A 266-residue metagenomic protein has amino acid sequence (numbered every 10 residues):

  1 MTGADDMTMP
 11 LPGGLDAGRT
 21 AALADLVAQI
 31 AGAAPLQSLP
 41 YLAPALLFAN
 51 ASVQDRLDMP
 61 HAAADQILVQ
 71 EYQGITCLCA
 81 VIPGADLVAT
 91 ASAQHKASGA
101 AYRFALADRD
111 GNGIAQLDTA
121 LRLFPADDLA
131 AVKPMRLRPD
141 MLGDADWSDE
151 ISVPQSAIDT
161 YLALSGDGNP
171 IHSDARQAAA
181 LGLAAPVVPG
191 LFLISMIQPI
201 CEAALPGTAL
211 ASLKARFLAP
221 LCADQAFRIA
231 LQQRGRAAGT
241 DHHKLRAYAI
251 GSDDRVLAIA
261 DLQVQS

Functional and structural regions predicted by a protein language model:
T2-Q70, L129-G207: Hot-dog-fold acyl-thioester-processing enzymes
T2-T8, Y72-E150, P220-S266: HotDog/MaoC-like acyl-thioester-processing domains
A179-G182, L218, C222: Short, surface-exposed, charged/polar-biased interaction segments
A211-A215: Long, charged, glycine-rich C-terminal linkers/tails
